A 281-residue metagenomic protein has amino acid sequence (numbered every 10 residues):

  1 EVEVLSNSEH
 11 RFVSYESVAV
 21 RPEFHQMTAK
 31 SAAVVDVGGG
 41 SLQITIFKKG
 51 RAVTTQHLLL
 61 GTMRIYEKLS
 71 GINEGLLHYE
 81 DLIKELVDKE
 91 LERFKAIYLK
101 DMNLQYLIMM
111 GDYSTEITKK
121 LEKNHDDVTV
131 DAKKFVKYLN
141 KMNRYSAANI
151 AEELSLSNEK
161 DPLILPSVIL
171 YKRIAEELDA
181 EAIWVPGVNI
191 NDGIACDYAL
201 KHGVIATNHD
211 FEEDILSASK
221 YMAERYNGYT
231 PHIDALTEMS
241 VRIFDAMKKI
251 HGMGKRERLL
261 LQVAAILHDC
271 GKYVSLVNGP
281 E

Functional and structural regions predicted by a protein language model:
E1-S31, I46-K48, T54-E281: Helical "lid/coupling" subdomains associated with nucleotide-phosphate turnover
A32-D36: Short glycine-aspartate micro-motif
G40-S41: Active-site-adjacent helix-turn-beta-strand microarchitecture at beta-sheet edges that either contains or buttresses
